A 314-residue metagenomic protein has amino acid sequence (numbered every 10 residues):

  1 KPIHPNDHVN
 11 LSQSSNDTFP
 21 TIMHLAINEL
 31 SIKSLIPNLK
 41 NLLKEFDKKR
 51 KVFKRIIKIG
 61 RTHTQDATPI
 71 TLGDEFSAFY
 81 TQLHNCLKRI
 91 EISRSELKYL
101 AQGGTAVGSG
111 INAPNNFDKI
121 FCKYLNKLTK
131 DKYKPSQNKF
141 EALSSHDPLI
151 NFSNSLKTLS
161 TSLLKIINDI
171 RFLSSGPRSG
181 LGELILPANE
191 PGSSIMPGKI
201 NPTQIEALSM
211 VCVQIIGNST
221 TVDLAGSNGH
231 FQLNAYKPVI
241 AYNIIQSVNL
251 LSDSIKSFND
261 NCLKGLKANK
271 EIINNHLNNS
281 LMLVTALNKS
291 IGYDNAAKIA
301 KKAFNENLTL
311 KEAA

Functional and structural regions predicted by a protein language model:
K1-A313: Conserved, well-structured ligand/cofactor-binding cores
